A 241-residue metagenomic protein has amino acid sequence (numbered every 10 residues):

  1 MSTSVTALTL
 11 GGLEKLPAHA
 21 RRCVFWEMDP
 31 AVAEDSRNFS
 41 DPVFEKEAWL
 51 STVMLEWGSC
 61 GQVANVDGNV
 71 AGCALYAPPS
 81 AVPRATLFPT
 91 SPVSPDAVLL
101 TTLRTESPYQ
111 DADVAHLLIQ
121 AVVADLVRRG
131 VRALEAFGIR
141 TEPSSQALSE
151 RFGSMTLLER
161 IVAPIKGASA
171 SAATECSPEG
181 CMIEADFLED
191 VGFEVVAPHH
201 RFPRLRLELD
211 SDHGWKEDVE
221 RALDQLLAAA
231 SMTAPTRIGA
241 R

Functional and structural regions predicted by a protein language model:
M1-D35: Conserved N-terminal entry element of GNAT/NAT acetyltransferase domains
P30-G61, N65-D67: Active-site rim helix/loop that mediates acceptor-substrate recognition in acyltransferases
T52-N65, N69-Q110, S145-E150, L158 (+3 more regions): Conserved acyl-donor/pantetheine-binding loop and adjacent beta-alpha core of acyl/acetyltransferases and related
T105, D111-V127: Conserved acetyl-CoA-binding loop-helix of GNAT-fold acetyltransferases
L126-M155, A170-P178: Conserved GNAT acetyl-CoA-binding A-motif
F137, L157-S169, T174-R206: Conserved catalytic-core motifs of GNAT/GCN5-like acyltransferases
S211-K216: Short, charged/polar, Gly/Pro-enriched secondary-structure boundary elements
E217-R241: Short, cationic low-complexity segments
